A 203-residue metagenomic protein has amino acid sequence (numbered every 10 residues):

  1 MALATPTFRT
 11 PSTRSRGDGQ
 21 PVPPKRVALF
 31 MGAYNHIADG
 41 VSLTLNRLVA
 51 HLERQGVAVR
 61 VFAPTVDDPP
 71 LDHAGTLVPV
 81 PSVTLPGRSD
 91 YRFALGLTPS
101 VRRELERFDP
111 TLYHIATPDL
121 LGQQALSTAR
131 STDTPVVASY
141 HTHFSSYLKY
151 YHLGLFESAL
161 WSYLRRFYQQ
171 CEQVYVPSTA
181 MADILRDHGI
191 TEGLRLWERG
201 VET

Functional and structural regions predicted by a protein language model:
A2-S82: N-terminal subdomain of nucleotide-sugar transferases
F62, I115-A116, S139: Structural motif
T65, A180, R199-G200: Carbohydrate-associated surface elements
P86-I115, L120-S127, S131, S158 (+1 more regions): An amphipathic, basic-hydrophobic alpha-helix
T117, S178-T179: Helix N-cap/beta->alpha junction signal
P135-V137, F144-R166, V176: Nucleotide-sugar donor phosphate/pyrophosphate-binding loop at the beta->alpha transition of glycosyltransferases
Q169-S178, R195: A short beta-strand/loop micro-motif in the catalytic core of glycosyltransferases that engages the nucleotide-sugar
